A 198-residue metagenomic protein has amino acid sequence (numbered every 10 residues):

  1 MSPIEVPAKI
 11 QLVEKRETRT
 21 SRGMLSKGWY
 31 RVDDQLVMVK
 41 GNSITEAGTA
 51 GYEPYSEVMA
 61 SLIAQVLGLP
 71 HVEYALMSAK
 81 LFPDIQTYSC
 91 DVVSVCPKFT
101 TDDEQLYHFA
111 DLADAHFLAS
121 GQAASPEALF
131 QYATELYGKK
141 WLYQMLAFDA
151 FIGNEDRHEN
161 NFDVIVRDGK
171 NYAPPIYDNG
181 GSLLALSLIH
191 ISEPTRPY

Functional and structural regions predicted by a protein language model:
S2-L112: Conserved ATP-binding subdomain of kinase catalytic cores across diverse folds
Y30, Y52-Y55, Y74, Y88 (+7 more regions): Sequence-level detector for tyrosine residue identity
A75-L76, A185, H190: Low-complexity, flexible helical/coil segments
C90, V95-L146: ATP-dependent phospho-/nucleotidyl transfer catalytic cores
A124-L186: Conserved kinase catalytic-core segment
I189-Y198: Single conserved hydrophobic/aromatic residue that forms the stacking wall/gate of nucleotide- or nucleobase-binding
